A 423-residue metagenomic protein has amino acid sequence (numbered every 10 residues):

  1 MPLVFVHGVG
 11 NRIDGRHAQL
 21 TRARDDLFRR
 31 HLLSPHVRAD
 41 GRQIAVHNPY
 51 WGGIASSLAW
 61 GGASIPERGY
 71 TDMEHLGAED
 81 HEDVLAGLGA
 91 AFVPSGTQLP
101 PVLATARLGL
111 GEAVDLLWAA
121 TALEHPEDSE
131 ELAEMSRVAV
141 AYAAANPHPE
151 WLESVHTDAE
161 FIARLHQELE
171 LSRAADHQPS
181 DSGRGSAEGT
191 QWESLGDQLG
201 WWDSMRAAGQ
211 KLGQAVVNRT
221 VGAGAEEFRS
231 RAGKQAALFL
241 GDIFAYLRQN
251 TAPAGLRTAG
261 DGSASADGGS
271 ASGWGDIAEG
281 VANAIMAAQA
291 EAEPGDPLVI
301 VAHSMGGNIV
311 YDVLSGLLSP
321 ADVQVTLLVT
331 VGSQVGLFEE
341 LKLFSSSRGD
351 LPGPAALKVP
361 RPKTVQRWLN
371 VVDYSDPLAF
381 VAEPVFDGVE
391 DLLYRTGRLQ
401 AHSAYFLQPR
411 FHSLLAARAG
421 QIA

Functional and structural regions predicted by a protein language model:
M1-R107, G111-A113, L117, D391-A401 (+1 more regions): Conserved, well-structured beta-alpha core segment at the onset of a catalytic domain
P2-R30, R68, L240-G262, A266-W368: Serine-dependent carboxylesterase/thioesterase catalytic core of lipase-like alpha/beta-hydrolase/SGNH enzymes
G15-A18, W51-A55, A63-E79, G316-L318 (+1 more regions): Lipolytic serine-hydrolase domain surface
R16, V46-H47, S182-E193, L256 (+2 more regions): Extended non-catalytic scaffold regions that mediate assembly and binding in large macromolecular machines
R29-A39, A223-G233, L351-V359, L378-F380: Intrinsically disordered, low-complexity boundary segments flanking structured domains
N48-G233: Non-catalytic, alpha-helical, charged scaffold/linker segments that couple or flank catalytic or architectural cores
G89-E127, Q235-G255, D261, S270-G280 (+1 more regions): Conserved nucleotide-sugar donor-binding subdomain of glycosyltransferases
